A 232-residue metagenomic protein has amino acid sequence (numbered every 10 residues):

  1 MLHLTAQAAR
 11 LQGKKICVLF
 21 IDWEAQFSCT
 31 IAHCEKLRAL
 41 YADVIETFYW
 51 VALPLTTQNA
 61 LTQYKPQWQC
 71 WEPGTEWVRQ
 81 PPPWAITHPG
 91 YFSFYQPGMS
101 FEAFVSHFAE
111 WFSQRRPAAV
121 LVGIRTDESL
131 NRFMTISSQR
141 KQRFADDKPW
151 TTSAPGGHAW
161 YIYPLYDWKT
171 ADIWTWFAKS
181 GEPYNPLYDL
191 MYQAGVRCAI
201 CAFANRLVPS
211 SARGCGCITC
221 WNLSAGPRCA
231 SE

Functional and structural regions predicted by a protein language model:
M1-E232: Nucleotide-activated chemistry modules centered on ATP-dependent adenylation/adenylyltransferase
